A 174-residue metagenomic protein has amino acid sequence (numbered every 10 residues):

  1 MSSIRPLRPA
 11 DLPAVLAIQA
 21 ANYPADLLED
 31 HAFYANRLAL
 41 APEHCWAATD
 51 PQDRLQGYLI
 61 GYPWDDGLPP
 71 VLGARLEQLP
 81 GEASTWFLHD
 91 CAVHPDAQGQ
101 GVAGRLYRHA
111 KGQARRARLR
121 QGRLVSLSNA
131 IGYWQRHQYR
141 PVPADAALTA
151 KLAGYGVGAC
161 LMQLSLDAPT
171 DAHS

Functional and structural regions predicted by a protein language model:
S2-V15: A short beta-loop-alpha structural element at the N-terminal edge of CoA-dependent acyl/N-acetyltransferase catalytic
P24-P51, Q56, I60-Q78: Active-site rim helix/loop that mediates acceptor-substrate recognition in acyltransferases
E43-C45, G156-Q163: Short hydrophobic/aromatic beta-strand or adjacent loop that forms the aromatic wall/cage of a ligand/substrate-binding
R54, Y58-A92, Q98, R108 (+1 more regions): Conserved acyl-donor/pantetheine-binding loop and adjacent beta-alpha core of acyl/acetyltransferases and related
G81-E82, H94-R108, A117, G132 (+1 more regions): Conserved glycine-rich acetyl-CoA-binding loop
G112-L127: Conserved GNAT acetyl-CoA-binding A-motif
R116, S128-G154: Conserved active-site alpha-helix within GNAT-family acetyltransferase domains
